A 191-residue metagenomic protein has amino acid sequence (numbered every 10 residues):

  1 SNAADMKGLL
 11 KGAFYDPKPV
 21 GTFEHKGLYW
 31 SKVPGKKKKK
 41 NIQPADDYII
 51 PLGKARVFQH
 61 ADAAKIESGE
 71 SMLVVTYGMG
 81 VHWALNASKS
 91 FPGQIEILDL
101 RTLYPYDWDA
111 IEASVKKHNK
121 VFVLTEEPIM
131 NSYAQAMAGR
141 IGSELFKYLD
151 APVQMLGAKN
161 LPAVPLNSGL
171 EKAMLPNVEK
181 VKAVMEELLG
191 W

Functional and structural regions predicted by a protein language model:
S1-K18: Internal gly/pro-rich beta-alpha loop/helix module that stabilizes soluble enzyme cofactors or their anionic handles
K18-P19, S71: Short, surface-exposed beta-edge/turn micro-motifs
K26-W191: Thiamine diphosphate
